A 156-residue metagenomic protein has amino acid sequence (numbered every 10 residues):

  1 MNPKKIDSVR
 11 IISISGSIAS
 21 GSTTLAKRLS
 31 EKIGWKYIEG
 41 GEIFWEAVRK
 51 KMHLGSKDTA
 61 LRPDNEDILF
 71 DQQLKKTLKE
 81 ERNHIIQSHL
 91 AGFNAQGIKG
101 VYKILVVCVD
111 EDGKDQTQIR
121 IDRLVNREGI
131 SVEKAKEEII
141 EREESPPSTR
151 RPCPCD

Functional and structural regions predicted by a protein language model:
N2-V9: Phosphate-binding P-loop
I6, S17, T23-D58: N-terminal phosphate/diphosphate-binding loop that engages ATP/GTP or pyrophosphate donors across diverse enzyme folds
D7, S30-K36, E66-Q73, E143 (+1 more regions): Non-catalytic interaction surface on structured domains
I11, N83, Y102-I104: Structural motif
I14: Hydrophobic anchor at the beta1->P-loop junction of P-loop NTPases
E39-G97, K114-Q118, D122, I130-E133: ATP-dependent small-molecule kinase phosphotransfer cores that center on conserved nucleotide phosphate-binding segments
I68, I130-D156: Small-molecule kinase domains that catalyze NTP-dependent phosphoryl transfer to phosphate-bearing small molecules
K99-E128, E138: Conserved phosphate-donor/acceptor-positioning beta-strand/loop module used by diverse small-molecule
